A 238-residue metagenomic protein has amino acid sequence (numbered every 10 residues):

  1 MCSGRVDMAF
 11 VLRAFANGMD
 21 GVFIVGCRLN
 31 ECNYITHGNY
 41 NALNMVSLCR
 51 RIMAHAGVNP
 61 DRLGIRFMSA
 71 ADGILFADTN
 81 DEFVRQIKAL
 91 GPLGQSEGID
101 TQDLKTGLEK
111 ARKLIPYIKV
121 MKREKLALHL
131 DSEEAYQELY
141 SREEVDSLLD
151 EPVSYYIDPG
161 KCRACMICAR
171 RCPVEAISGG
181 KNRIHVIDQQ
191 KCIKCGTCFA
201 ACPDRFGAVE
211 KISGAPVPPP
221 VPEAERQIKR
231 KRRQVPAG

Functional and structural regions predicted by a protein language model:
M1-E143, S147-E151, Q190, V217-G238: Iron-sulfur-associated redox domains of electron-transfer enzymes in respiratory and anaerobic energy metabolism
N30-C32, A164, K194: Flexible loop/turn segments at secondary-structure boundaries
A42-V46, C165, C195: Aromatic/hydrophobic pocket-lining residues that form the small-molecule binding cavity in soluble enzyme cores
P152-S154, N182: Short, solvent-exposed beta-strand edge segments and adjacent coil->beta transition regions
Y155-G160: Acidic, Ser/Thr/Pro/Gly-enriched interdomain connector segments
K161, D188-K191: Charge-rich (especially acidic), low-complexity segments
R163-V186, T197-P216: Iron-sulfur cluster-binding cysteine motifs and their immediate structural context in ferredoxin-like electron-transfer
